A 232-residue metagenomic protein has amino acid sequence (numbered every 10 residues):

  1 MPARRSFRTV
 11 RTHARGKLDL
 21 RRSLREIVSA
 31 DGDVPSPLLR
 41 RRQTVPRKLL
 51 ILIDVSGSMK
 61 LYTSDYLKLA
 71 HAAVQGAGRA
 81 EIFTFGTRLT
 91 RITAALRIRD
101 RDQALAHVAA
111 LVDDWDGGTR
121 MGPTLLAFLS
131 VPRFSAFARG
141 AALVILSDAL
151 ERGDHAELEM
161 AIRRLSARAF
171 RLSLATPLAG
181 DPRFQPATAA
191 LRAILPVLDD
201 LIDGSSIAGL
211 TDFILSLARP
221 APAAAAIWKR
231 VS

Functional and structural regions predicted by a protein language model:
M1-P46: Acidic/polar low-complexity segments with low predicted structural confidence
L24, L39-L67: MIDAS-like acidic motif and immediate structural context at the N-terminus of von Willebrand factor A/I domains
L24, L52-S56, G140-G153, D199: DG-centered beta-turn motif at the end of beta-strands
I51, I82-T84, I145, L174: Structural beta-sheet core signal
S58-K60, L89, L150-D154, D181: Short acidic, S/G/P-rich loop/turn micro-motifs used as interaction or catalytic elements
G76-A77, F83, R97-D100, A141 (+3 more regions): C-terminal structured domains
L96, D102-A141, R183-Q185: Von Willebrand factor
I162-S232: Von Willebrand factor type A / integrin I
